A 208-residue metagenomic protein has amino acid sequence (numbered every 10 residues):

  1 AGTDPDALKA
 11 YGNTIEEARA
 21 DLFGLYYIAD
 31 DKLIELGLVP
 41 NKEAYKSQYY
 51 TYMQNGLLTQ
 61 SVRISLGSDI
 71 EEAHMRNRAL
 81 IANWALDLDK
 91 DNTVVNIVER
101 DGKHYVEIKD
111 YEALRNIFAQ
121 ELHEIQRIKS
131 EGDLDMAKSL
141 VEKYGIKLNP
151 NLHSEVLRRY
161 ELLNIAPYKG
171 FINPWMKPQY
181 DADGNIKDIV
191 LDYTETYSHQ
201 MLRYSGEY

Functional and structural regions predicted by a protein language model:
A1-A18: Post-HEXXH active-site segment of zinc metalloproteases
G2-P5, P40, P150: Short, well-ordered helical secondary-structure segments
N13-D30: An active-site-proximal "capping" alpha-helix that borders the catalytic cofactor pocket
L25-Q126: Long, well-structured alpha-helical subdomains associated with metal-dependent extracellular/ecto-lumenal hydrolases
V95-Y208: Non-catalytic terminal regions of proteins
